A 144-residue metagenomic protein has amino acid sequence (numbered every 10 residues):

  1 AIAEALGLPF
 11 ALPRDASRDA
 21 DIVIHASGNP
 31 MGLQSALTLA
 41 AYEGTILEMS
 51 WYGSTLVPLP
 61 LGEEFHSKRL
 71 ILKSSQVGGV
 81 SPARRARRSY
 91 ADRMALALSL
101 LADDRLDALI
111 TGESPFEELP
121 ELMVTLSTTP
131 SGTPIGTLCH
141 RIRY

Functional and structural regions predicted by a protein language model:
A1-S35: Adenosine-nucleotide cofactor-binding segment
A11-D15, S75, G112, R143: Conserved beta-strand termini and adjacent loop/short-helix elements that scaffold enzyme active sites in alpha/beta
S17-A20, A41-L47, D104-L106: Short, surface-exposed connector motifs at secondary-structure boundaries
D21-H25, M49-W51, A86, T111-G112: Glycine- and other small-residue-rich loops at beta-strand/loop junctions that grip anionic moieties
D21-I24, L37, G62, L98 (+2 more regions): Generic hydrophobic alpha-helical scaffold/packing signal
Q34-S99, Y144: Glycine-rich phosphate-binding loop and adjacent beta-alpha segment of Rossmann(oid) nucleotide-cofactor-binding
R88-Y144: C-terminal hydrophobic helical "lid"/dimerization subdomain of Rossmann-like NAD(P)H-dependent oxidoreductases
